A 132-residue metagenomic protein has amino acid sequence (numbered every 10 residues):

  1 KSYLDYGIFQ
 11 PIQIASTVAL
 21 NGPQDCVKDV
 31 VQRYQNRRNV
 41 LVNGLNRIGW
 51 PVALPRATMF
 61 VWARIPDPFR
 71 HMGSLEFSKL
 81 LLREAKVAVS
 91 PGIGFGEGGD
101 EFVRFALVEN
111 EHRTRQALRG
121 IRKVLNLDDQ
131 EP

Functional and structural regions predicted by a protein language model:
K1-P132: PLP-dependent class I/II
